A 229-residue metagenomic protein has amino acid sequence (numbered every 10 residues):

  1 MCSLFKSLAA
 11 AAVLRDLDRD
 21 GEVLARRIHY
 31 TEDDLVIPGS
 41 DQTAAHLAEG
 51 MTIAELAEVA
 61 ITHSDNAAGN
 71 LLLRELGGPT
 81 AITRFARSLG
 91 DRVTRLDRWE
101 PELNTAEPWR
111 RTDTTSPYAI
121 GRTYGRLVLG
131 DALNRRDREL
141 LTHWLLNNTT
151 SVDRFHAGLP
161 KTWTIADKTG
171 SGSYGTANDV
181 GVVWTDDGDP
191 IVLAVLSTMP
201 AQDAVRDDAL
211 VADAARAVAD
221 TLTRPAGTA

Functional and structural regions predicted by a protein language model:
M1-I28, L193: Active-site SXXK
A11, R15, A54, E58 (+9 more regions): Solvent-exposed, polar/charged alpha-helical surfaces in well-ordered, non-transmembrane soluble domains, broadly
V23-R27, G69-L73, T94-W99, A132-L141 (+1 more regions): Surface-exposed patches in mature extracellular/periplasmic domains of secreted proteins
E32-D33, I61-S64, E75-L76, W99-P101 (+2 more regions): Active-site-proximal beta-strand/loop segments in catalytic clefts of secreted hydrolases
L35-L72, P79: Conserved catalytic neighborhood of penicillin-recognizing serine enzymes
T52-L56, H63-A68, E100-P108, S197-P200: Flexible glycine/proline-enriched surface loops and loop-helix/loop-strand junctions
N70-L129: Mid-domain, small-residue-enriched loop/turn segments at the edges of structured enzyme/sensor domains
E75, R122-V152, K161-T164, T169 (+1 more regions): Structured C-terminal helix/loop/strand segments within mature extracytoplasmic catalytic/sensor domains
